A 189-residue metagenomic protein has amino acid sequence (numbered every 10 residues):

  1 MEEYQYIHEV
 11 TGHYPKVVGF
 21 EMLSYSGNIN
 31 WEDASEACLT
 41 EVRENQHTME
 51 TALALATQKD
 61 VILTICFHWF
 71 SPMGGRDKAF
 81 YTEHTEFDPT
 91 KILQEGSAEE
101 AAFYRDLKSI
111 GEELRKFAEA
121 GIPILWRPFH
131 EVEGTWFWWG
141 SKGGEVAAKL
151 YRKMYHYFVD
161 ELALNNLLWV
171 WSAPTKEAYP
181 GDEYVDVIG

Functional and structural regions predicted by a protein language model:
M1, E99, V187-G189: Acidic/glycine-enriched edge-of-secondary-structure segments
M1-S24: Boundary/entry segment of secreted carbohydrate-active catalytic domains
E2-I7, H47-E50, S109-E113, S172-P180: Alpha-helical scaffolding within the catalytic cores of extracellular/periplasmic polymer-degrading hydrolases
V18-F20, T175-G189: Aromatic- and acid-rich polysaccharide-binding/catalytic face of secreted or lumenal carbohydrate-active enzymes
L23, G27-K153, D160, L164: Substrate-binding cleft of extracellular glycoside hydrolase catalytic domains
R127, W169-S172: Extended hydrophobic secondary-structure segments that form protein cores and membrane-embedded regions
